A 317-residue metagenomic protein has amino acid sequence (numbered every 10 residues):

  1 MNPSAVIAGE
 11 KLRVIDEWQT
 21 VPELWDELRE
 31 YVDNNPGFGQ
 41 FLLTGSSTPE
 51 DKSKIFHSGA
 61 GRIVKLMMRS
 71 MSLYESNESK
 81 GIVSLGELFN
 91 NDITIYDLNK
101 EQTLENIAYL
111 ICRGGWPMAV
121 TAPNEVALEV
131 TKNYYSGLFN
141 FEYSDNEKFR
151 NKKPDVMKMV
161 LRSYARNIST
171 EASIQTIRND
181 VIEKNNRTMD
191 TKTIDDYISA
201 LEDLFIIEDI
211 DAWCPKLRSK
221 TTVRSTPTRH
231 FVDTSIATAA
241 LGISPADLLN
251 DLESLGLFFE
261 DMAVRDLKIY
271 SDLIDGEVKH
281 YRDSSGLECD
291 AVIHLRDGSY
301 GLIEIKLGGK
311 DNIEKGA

Functional and structural regions predicted by a protein language model:
V6-L24: Conserved P-loop NTPase "ATPase switch" module shared by AAA+ and STAND
V14-I15, Q40-S46, M67, S76: Structural recognition of the conserved hydrophobic beta-strand(s) that form the central parallel beta-sheet of P-loop
E23-L24, G309-A317: Active-site-adjacent loop/helix micro-motif of nuclease/hydrolase catalytic cores
W25-P49, H57: Conserved catalytic/switch belt of AAA+ P-loop NTPases
P49-K54, Y74-E78, A239, N312-E314: Switch/connector loops and helix/strand junctions flanking conserved nucleotide-binding motifs in nucleotide-processing
S53-T170: Interdomain motor-coupling "hinge/lid" segment immediately C-terminal to the ATP-binding subdomain of NTP-driven enzymes
V120, N124-S299: Accessory nucleic acid-recognition modules appended to NTPase machines
G301-K310: Active-site ExK catalytic segment of metal-dependent nucleases
